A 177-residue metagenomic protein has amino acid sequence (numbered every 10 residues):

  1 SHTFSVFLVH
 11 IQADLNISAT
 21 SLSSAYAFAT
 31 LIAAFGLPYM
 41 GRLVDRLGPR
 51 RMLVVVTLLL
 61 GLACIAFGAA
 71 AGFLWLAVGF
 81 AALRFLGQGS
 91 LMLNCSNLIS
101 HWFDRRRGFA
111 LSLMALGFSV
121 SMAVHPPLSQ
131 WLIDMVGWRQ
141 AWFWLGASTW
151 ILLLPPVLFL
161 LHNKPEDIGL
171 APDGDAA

Functional and structural regions predicted by a protein language model:
S1-A19, G36-M40, H125-P126: Extracytoplasmic
I11, G89-F103, L111: Intracellular juxtamembrane helix-capping segments at the cytosolic ends of symmetry-related transmembrane helices
N16, G48, A69-L74, F103-D104: Helix-breaking motifs and short loop linkers at transmembrane-helix boundaries and internal kinks in secondary membrane
A27-R42: Central cavity-lining transmembrane alpha-helices of secondary-active solute carriers, predominantly the Major
L58-A71: C-terminal ends and interior cores of transmembrane alpha-helices in multi-pass membrane transporters/permeases
A63-C64, L74-S90, A115: Hydrophobic core of transmembrane alpha-helices in multi-pass small-molecule transporters, especially MFS/SLC-type
L113-P165: Helix-loop-helix hairpin linking two adjacent transmembrane segments in secondary transporters
